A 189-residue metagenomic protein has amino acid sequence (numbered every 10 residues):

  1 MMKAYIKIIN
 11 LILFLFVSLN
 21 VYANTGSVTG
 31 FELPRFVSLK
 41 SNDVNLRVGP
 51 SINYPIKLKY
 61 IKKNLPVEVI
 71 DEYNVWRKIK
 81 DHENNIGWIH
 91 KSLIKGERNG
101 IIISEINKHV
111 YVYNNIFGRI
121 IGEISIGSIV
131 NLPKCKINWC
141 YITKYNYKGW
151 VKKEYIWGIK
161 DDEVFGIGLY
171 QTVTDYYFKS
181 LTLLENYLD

Functional and structural regions predicted by a protein language model:
M1-I9: Bacterial N-terminal signal peptides that target proteins for export
I12-F16: Alpha-helical transmembrane segments
S18-N20: N-terminal signal peptide c-region/cleavage motif recognized by signal peptidases
A23-V48, K59-K63, I70-Y73, K80-E83 (+5 more regions): SH3-family beta-barrel domains
I52: Extracytoplasmic Gram-positive cell-surface binding/anchoring modules and repeats
P55-I56: Beta-strand-rich domains and repeat architectures in extracellular enzymes and scaffolds, especially beta-propellers
